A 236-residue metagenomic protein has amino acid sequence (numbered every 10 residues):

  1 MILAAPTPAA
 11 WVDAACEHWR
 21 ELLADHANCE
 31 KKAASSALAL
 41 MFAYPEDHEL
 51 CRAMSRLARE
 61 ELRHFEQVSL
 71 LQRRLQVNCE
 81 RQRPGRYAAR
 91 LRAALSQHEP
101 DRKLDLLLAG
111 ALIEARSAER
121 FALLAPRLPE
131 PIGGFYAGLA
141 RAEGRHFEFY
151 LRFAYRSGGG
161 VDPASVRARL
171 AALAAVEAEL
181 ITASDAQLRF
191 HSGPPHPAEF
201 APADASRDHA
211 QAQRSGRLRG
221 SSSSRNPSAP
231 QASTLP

Functional and structural regions predicted by a protein language model:
M1-P236: Non-heme di-metal
